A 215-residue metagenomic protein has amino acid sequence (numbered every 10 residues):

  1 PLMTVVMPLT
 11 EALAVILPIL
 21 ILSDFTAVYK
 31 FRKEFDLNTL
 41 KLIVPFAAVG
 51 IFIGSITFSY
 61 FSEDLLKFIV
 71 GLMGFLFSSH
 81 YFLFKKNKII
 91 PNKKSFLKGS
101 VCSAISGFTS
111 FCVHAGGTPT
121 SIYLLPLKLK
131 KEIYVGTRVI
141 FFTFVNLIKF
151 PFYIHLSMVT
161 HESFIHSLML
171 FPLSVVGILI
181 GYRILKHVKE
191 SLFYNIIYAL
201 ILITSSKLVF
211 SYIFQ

Functional and structural regions predicted by a protein language model:
P1-K41, C102-S103, G107, G117-S174 (+1 more regions): Small-residue-rich hydrophobic segments that form or flank transmembrane alpha-helices in multi-pass membrane proteins
P8-L9, S62, L66, K130 (+1 more regions): A helix-boundary/kink motif common to multi-pass secondary transporters, especially Major Facilitator Superfamily
A12, I53-F58, G107-A115, K149-F150 (+1 more regions): Hydrophobic alpha-helical transmembrane segments in multi-pass integral membrane proteins
V15-P18, L42, F46, I69-L72 (+2 more regions): Hydrophobic core positions of alpha-helical segments in small-molecule transporters and transporter systems
D24-E34, I69-K94, Y182-R183, S205-Q215: Transmembrane helix exit motif
F35-F82: Glycine/small-residue-rich loop that forms an oxyanion/phosphate-binding "nest" at active or ligand-binding sites
S55-L65, P91, Y153-I165, S211-Q215: Membrane-interface helix termini and inter-helical loops of multi-pass transporters
L179-L202: Interfacial loop-to-transmembrane junctions
